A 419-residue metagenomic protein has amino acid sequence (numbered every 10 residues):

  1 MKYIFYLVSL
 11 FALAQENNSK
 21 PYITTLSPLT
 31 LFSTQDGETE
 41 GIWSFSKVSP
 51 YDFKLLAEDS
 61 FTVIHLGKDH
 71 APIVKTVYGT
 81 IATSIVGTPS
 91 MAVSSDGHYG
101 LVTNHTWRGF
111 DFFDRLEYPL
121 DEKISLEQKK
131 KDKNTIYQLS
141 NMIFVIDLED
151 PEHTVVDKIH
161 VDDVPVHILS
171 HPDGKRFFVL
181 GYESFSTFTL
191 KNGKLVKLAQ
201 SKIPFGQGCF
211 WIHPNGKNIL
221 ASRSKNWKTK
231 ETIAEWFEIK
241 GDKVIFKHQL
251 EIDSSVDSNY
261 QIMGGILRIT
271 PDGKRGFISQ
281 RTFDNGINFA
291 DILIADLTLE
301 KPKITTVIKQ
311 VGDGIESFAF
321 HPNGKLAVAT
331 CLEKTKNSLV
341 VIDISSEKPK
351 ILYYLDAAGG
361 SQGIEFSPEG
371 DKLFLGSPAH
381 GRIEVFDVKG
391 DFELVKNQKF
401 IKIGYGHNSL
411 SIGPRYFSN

Functional and structural regions predicted by a protein language model:
Y3-A12: Sec-dependent N-terminal signal peptides
E16-N419: Predominantly soluble domains enriched in secretory-pathway, periplasmic, or organellar proteins
